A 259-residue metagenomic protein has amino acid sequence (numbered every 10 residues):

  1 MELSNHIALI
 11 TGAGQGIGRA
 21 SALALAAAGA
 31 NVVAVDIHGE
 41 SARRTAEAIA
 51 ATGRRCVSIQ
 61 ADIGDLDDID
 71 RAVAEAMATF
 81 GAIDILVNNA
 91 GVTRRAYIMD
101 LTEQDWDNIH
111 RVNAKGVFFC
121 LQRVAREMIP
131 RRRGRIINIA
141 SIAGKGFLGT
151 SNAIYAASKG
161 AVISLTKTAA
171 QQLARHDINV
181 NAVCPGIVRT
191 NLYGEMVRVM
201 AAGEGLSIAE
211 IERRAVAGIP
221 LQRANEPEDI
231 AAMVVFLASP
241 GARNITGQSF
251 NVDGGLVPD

Functional and structural regions predicted by a protein language model:
E2-S4, G146, R223, V235 (+1 more regions): Short C-terminal tail/terminal secondary-structure segment of NAD(P)H-dependent dehydrogenase/reductase domains
A30-R44: Conserved glycine-rich Rossmann-like NAD(P)H-binding loop of the short-chain dehydrogenase/reductase
Y97-I98, D105-D107, I136, A215: Substrate-binding pocket helix/loop in short-chain dehydrogenase/reductase
L121, S158, T166: Active-site helix of classical SDR
R126, Q171-Q172, R243: Alpha-helical segment proximal to the catalytic Tyr-Lys
S141: Residue(s) in the substrate-gating loop at a strand-loop-helix junction that position the organic substrate next
A174, N179, I245-G247: Short, small/polar-rich loop/turn modules that mediate ligand/substrate recognition or access, typified
